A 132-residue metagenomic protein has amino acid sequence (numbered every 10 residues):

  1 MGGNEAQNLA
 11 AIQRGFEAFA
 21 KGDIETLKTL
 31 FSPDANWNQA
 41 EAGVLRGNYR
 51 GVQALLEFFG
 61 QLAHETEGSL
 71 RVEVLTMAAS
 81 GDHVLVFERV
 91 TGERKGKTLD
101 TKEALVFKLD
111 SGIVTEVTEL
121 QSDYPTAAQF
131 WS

Functional and structural regions predicted by a protein language model:
M1-P33, A128-S132: Short, low-complexity N-terminal intrinsically disordered segments enriched in polar/charged residues
A20, G92-R94, S111: Beta-strand elements of well-folded, non-transmembrane domains
K28, S32-A79: A solvent-exposed, acidic/Ser-Thr-rich amphipathic alpha-helical stretch
D34, A79-H83, F107-T115: Short, solvent-exposed coil/turn segments at beta-strand boundaries
N48, G96-L99, T126-W131: A short, polar/proline- and glycine-enriched secondary-structure boundary/capping micro-motif
Q61-L62, V86-E93: Short beta-strand segments that buttress and anchor functional surface loops
V72-M77, R89-T91, K102-F107, T118: Hydrophobic/aromatic beta-strand elements that line small-molecule binding cavities or substrate pockets in beta-rich
L105-A128: Short beta-strand edge/turn micro-motifs at domain boundaries
